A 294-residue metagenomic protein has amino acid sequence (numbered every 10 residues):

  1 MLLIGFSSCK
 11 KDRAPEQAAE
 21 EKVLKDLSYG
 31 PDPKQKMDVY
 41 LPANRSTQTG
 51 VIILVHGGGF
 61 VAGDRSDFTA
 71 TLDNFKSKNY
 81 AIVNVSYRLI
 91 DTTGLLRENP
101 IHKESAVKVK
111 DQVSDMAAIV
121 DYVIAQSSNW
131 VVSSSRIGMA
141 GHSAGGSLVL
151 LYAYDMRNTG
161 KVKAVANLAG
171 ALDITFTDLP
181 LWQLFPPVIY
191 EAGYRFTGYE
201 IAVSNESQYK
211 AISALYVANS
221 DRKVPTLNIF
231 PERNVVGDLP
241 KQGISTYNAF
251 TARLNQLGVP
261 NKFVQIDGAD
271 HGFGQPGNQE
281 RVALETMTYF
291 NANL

Functional and structural regions predicted by a protein language model:
D12-R45: N-terminal cap/lid segment of alpha/beta-hydrolase-fold proteins
Q48-G58: Short beta-strand element of the alpha/beta-hydrolase
F60, S66-D67, S86-D111: Cap/lid segment of the alpha/beta-hydrolase catalytic domain
S66-V85: Short amphipathic alpha-helix adjacent to the substrate-entry channel of hydrolases
L95, I229, R233, N248-L294: C-terminal catalytic histidine-bearing segment of alpha/beta-hydrolase fold enzymes
S105-S128: Alpha/beta-hydrolase active-site loop
D121-W182: Primarily recognizes the serine-hydrolase "nucleophile elbow" in alpha/beta-hydrolase and SGNH/GDSL folds
F176-V217: Mobile cap/lid helix-loop segments that gate and shape the active-site cleft of serine hydrolases
